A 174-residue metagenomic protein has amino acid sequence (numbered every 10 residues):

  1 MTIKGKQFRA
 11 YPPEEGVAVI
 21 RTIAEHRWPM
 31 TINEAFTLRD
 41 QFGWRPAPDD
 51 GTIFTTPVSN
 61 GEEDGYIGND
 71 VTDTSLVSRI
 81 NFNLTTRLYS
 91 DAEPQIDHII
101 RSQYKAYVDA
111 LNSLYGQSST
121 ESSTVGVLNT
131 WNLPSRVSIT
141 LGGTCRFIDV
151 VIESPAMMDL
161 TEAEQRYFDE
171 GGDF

Functional and structural regions predicted by a protein language model:
M1-V125, V137-S138, T144-F174: Short helix/turn-capping signatures at newly exposed starts of structured segments
T130-S135: Active-site beta-strand termini and strand-to-loop segments that position acidic
